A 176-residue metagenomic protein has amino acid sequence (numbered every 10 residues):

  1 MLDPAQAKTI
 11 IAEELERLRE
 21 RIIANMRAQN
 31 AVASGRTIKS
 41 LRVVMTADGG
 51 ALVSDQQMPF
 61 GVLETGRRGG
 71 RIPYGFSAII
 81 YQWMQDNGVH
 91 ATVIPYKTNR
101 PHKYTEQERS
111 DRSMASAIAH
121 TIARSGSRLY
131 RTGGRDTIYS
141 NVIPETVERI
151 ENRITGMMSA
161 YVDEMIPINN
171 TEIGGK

Functional and structural regions predicted by a protein language model:
M1-A51: Charge-rich, low-complexity N-terminal segments
R36-K176: Charged, low-complexity interaction tracts
